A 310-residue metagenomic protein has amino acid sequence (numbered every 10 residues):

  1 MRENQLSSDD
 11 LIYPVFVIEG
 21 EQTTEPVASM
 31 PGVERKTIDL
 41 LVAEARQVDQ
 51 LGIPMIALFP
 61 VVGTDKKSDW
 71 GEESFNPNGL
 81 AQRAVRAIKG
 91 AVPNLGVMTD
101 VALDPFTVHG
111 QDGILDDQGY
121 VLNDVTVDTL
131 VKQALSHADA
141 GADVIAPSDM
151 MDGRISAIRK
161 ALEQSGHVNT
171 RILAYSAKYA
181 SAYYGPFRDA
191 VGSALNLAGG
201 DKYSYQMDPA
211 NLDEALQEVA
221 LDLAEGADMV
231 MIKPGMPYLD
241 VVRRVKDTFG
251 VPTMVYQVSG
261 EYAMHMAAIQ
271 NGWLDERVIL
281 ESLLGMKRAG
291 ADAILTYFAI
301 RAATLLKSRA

Functional and structural regions predicted by a protein language model:
R2-E3: Charged, low-hydrophobicity low-complexity segments
S7-I12, I18-A310: Alpha/beta enzyme core
